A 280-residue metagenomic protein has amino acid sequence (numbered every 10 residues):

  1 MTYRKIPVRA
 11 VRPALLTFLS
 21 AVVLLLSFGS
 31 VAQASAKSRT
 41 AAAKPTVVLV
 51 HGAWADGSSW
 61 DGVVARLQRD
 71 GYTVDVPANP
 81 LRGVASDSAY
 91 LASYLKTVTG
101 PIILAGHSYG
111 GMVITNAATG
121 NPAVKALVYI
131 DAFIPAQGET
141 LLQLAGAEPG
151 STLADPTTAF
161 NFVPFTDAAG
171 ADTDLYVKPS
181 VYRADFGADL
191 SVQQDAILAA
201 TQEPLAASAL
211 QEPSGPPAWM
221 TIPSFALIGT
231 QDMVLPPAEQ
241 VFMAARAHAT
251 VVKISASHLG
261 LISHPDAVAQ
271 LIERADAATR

Functional and structural regions predicted by a protein language model:
T2-A36: Secretory targeting and sorting signals
R39-G100: Active-site catalytic motif of lipid deacylating hydrolases and related acyltransferases
V50-G52, H107-S108, A132, G229: Glycine-rich His-Gly loop
A105-G110, I114: Gly/Ala-rich beta-loop-alpha elbow adjacent to hydrolase catalytic centers
A123-V124, V128-A169, A206: Flexible "cap/lid" loop of the alpha/beta hydrolase fold
V192-Q193, A200-A247, V251-P265: Conserved serine/cysteine hydrolase catalytic core
I262-A278: Post-His helix in hydrolase/transferase enzymes
